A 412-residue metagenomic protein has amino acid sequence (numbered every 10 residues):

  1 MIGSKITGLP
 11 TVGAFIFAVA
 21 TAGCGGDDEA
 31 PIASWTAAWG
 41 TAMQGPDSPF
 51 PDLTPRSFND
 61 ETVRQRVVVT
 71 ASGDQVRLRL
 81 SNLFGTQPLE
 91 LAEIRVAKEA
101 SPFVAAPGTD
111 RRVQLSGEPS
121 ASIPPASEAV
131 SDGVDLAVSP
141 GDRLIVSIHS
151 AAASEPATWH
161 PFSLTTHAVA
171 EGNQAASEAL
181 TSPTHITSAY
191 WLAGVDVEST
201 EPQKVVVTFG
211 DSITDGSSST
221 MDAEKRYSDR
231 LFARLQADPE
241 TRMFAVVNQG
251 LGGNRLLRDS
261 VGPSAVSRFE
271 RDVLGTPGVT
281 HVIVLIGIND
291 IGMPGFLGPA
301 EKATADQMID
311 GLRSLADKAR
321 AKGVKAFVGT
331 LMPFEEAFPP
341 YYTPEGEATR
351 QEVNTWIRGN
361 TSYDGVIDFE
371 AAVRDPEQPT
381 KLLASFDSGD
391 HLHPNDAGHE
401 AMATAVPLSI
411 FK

Functional and structural regions predicted by a protein language model:
M1-V12: Bacterial N-terminal signal peptides that target proteins for export
P10-A20: Bacterial N-terminal signal peptides
G23-F209, D215, S219-D222, E240 (+1 more regions): N-terminal secretory targeting modules
F84, A152-A153, S212-G216, L251-L256 (+4 more regions): Solvent-exposed loop/turn segments at secondary-structure junctions within structured extracellular/periplasmic domains
V205-G210, T214, F244-G250, T280-L285 (+3 more regions): Structural recognition of the beta-strand scaffold that forms the well-ordered cores of secreted hydrolase catalytic
S219, L251-D306: Oxyanion-hole/transition-state-stabilizing segment in secreted/luminal serine hydrolases and related acyltransferases
A223-G253, P263-S267, D272: Phosphate-binding active sites in nucleotide-utilizing proteins
V266, G292-P294, L331-K412: Catalytic His-Asp segment of secreted/periplasmic serine-dependent ester chemistry enzymes
